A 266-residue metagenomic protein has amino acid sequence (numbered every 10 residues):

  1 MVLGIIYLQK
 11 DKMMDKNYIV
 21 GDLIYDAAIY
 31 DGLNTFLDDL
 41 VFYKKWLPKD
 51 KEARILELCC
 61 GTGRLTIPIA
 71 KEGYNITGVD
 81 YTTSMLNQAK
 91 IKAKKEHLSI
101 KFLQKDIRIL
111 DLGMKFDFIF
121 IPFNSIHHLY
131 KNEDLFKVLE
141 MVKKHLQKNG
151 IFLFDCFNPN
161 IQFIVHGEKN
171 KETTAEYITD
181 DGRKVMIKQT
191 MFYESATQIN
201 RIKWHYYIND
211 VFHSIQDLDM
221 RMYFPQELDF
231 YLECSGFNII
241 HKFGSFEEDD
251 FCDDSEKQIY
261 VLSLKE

Functional and structural regions predicted by a protein language model:
M13-A53: Conserved class I S-adenosyl-L-methionine
E52-G61: Conserved class I S-adenosyl-L-methionine
T66-I109: Class I SAM-dependent methyltransferase SAM/SAH-binding core
R108-F118: A short acidic, Gly/Pro-enriched loop at the edge of an enzyme's catalytic core that lines a small-molecule cofactor
D117-E133: A short SAM/SAH-binding and catalytic strip from SAM-dependent methyltransferases
F136-K148: A short glycine-rich, Lys/Arg-flanked "PGG" loop and its adjoining helix->strand segment in the class I
L153-E227: SAM-dependent methyltransferase
D219-E266: C-terminal lobe and adjacent flexible extensions of AdoMet/dcAdoMet transferase-like proteins
